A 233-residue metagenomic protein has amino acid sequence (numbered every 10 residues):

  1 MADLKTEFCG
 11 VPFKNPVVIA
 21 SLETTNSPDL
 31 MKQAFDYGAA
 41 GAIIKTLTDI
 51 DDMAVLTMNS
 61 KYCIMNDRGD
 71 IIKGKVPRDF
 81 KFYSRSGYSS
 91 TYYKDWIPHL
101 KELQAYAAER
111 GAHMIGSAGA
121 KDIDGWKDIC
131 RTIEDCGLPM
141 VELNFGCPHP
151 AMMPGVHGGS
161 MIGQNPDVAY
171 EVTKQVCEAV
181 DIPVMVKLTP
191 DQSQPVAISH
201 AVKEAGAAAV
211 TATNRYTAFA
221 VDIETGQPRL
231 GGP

Functional and structural regions predicted by a protein language model:
M1-I115, G119-R131: N-terminal capping/small domains of soluble enzymes
K32-Y37, G41, A105, E109-R110 (+1 more regions): Alpha/beta enzyme core
